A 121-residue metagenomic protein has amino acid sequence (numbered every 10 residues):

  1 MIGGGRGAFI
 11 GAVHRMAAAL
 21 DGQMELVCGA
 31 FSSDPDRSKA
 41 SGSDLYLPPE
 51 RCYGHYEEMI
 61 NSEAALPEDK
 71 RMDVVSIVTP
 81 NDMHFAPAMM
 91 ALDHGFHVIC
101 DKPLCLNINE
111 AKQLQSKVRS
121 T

Functional and structural regions predicted by a protein language model:
M1-L47: N-terminal Rossmann-like dinucleotide-binding module
V13-A18, S32-R37, A64, M90-A91 (+1 more regions): Short amphipathic alpha-helical segments, especially helix-boundary/capping motifs
G22, H94, R119-T121: Short helix-capping segments at alpha-helix termini
A40-P48, Q113-T121: Short, conserved SAM-binding/catalytic segment of Class I S-adenosyl-L-methionine-dependent methyltransferases
R51-K117: Beta-loop-alpha module in the N-terminal Rossmann-like domain of NAD(P)-dependent dehydrogenases, especially those
